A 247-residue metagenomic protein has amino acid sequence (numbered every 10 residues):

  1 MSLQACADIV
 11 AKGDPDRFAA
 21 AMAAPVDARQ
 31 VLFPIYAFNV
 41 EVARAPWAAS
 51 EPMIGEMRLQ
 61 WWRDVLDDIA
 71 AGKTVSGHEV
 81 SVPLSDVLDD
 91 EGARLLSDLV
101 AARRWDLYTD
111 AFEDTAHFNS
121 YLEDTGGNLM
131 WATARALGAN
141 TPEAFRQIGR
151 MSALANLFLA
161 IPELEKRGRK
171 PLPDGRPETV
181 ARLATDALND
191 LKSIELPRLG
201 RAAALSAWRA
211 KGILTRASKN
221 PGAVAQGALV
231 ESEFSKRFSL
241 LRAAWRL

Functional and structural regions predicted by a protein language model:
M1-S85, L96-R103, L122-W131, T141-L247: Catalytic cores of Mg2+-dependent Asp-rich isoprenoid enzymes
R104-T115: Acidic/His metal-coordination segments adjacent to aromatic residues that form catalytic metal sites in metalloenzymes
N119: Short acidic-aromatic active-site loops that bind/stabilize oxyanions
A132-A136: Alpha-helical transmembrane segments of multipass membrane proteins
